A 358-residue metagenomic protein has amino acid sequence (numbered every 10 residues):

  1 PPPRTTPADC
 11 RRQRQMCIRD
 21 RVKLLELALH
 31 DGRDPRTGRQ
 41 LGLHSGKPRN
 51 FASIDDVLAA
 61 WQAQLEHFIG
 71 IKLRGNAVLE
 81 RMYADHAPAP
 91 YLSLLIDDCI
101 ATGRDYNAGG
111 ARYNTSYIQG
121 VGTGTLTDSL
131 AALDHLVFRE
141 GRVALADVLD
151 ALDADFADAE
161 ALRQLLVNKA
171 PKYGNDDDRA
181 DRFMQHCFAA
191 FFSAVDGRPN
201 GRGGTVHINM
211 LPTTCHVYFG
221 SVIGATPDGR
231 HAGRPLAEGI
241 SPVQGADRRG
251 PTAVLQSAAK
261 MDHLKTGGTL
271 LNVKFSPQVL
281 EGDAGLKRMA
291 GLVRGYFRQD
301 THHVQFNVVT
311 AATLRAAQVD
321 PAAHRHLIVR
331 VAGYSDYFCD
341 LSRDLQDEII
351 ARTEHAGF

Functional and structural regions predicted by a protein language model:
P1-C10, R14, I18: Single conserved hydrophobic/aromatic residue that forms the stacking wall/gate of nucleotide- or nucleobase-binding
G42-P48, Y91-N107, A161-L162: Active-site-adjacent bridging/hinge elements
G46-W61, D105-S116, K169-D176, L271-Q278 (+1 more regions): Glycine- and acidic
A60-L79: Long, amphipathic alpha-helical stalk/connector segments used for oligomerization, subunit docking, or mechanical
L79-E80, R104-A108, G141-L236: Internal maturation/activation junctions in enzymes
D85-L92, I96, F188-D340, I350 (+1 more regions): Catalytic alpha/beta core of large soluble enzyme barrels
A108-A132, F338-Q346: Conserved phosphate/anionic-ligand binding catalytic regions in large, soluble enzymes, centered on
Q119-F156: Catalytic phosphate/nucleotide-handling subdomain of diverse soluble enzymes
